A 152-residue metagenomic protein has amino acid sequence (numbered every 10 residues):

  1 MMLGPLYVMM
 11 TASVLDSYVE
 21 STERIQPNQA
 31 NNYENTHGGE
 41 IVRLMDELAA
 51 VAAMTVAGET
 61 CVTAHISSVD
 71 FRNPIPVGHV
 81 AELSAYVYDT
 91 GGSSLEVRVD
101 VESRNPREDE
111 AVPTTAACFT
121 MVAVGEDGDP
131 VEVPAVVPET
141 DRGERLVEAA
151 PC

Functional and structural regions predicted by a protein language model:
M1, P27, N31, H65 (+1 more regions): Generic detection of intrinsically disordered/low-complexity segments and helix-coil linkers/edges
M1-M9: Short, Lys/Arg-enriched N-terminal segments with co-localized hydrophobic residues within the first ~10-30 amino acids
M9, G38-G39, G91, D109: Glycine-centered flexibility motif
M10-V62, A123-C152: Hot-dog-fold acyl-thioester-processing enzymes
D16, A50-L83, V87-T90, S94-L95 (+1 more regions): Hydrophobic beta-strand-centered segment that forms part of the acyl-chain substrate-binding groove
E23, A64, V69, V99-V101 (+1 more regions): Preference for bulky hydrophobic residues occupying beta-strand positions in well-ordered beta-sheet regions
P76-V77, Y88-C152: HotDog/MaoC-like acyl-thioester-processing domains
